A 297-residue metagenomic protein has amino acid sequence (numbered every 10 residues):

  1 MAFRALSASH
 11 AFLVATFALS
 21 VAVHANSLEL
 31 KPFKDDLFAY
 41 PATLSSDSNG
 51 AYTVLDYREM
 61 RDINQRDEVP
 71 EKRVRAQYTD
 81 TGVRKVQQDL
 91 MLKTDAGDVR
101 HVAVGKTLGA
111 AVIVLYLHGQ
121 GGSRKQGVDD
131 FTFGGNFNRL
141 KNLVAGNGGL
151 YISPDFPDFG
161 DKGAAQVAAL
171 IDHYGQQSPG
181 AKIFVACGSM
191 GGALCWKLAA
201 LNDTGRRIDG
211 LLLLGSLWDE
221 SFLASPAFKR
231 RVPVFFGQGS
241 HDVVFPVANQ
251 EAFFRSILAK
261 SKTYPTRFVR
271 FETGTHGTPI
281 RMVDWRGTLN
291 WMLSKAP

Functional and structural regions predicted by a protein language model:
L55-L108: N-terminal cap/lid segment of alpha/beta-hydrolase-fold proteins
A111-G121: Short beta-strand element of the alpha/beta-hydrolase
V128-Y151: Short amphipathic alpha-helix adjacent to the substrate-entry channel of hydrolases
P157-S178: Alpha/beta-hydrolase active-site loop
K182-R230: Primarily recognizes the serine-hydrolase "nucleophile elbow" in alpha/beta-hydrolase and SGNH/GDSL folds
V232, P246-I257: Short alpha-helix in the alpha/beta-hydrolase fold that links the catalytic acid
F235-Q238, D242: Short beta-strand/loop motif that positions the catalytic acidic residue of the alpha/beta-hydrolase fold
T263-P297: C-terminal catalytic histidine-bearing segment of alpha/beta-hydrolase fold enzymes
